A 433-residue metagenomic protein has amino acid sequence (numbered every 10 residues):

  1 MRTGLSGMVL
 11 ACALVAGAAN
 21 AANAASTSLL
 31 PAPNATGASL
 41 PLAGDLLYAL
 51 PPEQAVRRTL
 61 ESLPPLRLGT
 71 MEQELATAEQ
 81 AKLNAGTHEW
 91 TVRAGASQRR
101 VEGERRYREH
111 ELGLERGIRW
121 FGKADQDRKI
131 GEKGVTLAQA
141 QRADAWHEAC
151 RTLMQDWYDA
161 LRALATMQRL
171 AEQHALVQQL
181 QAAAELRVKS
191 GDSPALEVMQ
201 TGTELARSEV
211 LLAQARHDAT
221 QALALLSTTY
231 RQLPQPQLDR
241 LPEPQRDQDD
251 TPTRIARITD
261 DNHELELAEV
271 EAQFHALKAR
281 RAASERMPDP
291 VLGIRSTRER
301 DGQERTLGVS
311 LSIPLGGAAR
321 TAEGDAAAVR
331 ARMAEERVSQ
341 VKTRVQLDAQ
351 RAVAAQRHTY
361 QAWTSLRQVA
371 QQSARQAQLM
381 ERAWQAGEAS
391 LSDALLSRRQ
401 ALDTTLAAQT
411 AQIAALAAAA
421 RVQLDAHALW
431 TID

Functional and structural regions predicted by a protein language model:
M1-A19: Gram-negative bacterial Sec-dependent N-terminal signal peptides
R2-T3, G44, A145-D261, A352-A355 (+2 more regions): Periplasmic alpha-helical coiled-coil/stalk elements that build and connect Gram-negative outer-membrane
R2-T3, N23-A35, G44, P234 (+1 more regions): Acidic, low-complexity, intrinsically disordered peripheral segments
L29-A49, N84, T91-K129, P236-Q248 (+2 more regions): Small/polar, glycine/serine/threonine/aspartate-rich low-complexity segments that form flexible
D45, A49-S62, L66, E197-V198 (+3 more regions): Amphipathic alpha-helical coiled-coil scaffold segments and their short linker/junction regions
R57-R67, E74-E89, G103, G113-K129 (+6 more regions): A glycine-/polar-enriched beta->alpha junction
T59, L114, A160, L226 (+3 more regions): Hydrophobic/aromatic residues within transmembrane alpha-helices of membrane transport systems, especially the TMDs
L66-L83, A145, A149-H174, Q179-A182 (+6 more regions): Amphipathic alpha-helical coiled-coil segments
